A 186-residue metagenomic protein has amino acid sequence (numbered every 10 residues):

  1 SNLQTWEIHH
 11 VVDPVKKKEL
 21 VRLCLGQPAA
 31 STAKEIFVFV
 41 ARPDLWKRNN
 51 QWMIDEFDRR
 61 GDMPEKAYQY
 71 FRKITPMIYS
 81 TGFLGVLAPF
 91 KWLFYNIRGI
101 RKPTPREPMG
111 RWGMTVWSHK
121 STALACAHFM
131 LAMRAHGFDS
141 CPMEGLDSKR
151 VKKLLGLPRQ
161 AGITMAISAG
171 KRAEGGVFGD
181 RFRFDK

Functional and structural regions predicted by a protein language model:
S1-K186: Acidic, surface-exposed loops and disordered segments
